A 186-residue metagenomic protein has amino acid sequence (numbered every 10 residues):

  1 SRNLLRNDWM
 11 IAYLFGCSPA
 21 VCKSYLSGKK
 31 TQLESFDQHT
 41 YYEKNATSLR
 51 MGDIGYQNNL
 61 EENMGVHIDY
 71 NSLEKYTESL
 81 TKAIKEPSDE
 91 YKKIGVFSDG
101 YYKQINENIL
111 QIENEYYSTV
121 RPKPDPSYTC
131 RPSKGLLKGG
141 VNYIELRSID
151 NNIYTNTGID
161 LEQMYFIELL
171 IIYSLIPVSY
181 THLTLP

Functional and structural regions predicted by a protein language model:
S1-L137, N156: Loop-rich catalytic cores of soluble enzymes, especially ATP-dependent carboxylate-amine ligases and other
L5, L146, E168-I172: Generic solvent-exposed, charged/amphipathic alpha-helical segments that serve as macromolecular interface scaffolds
R121, D125, N151, I172-Y180: Hydrophobic alpha-helix feature that most strongly marks membrane-spanning transmembrane helices and their immediate
G139-I153: Glycine-rich, often proline-containing surface loops adjacent to acidic residues and nearby aromatics that form
G158-V178: Short secondary-structure subsegments characteristic of cysteine-rich extracellular domains
T181-P186: Conserved small/polar residues in nucleotide/adenosyl-binding loops
